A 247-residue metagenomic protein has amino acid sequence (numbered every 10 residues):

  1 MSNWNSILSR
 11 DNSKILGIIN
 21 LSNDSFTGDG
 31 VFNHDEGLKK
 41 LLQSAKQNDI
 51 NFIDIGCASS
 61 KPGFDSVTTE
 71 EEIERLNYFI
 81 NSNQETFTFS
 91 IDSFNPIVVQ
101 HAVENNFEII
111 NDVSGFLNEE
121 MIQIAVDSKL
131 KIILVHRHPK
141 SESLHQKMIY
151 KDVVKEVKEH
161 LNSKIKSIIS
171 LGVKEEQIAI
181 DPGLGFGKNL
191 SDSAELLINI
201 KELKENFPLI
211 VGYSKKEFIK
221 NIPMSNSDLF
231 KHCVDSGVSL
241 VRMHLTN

Functional and structural regions predicted by a protein language model:
S2-W4, G17, S25-L38, S60-Y78 (+3 more regions): Active-site-adjacent loop and "lid" segments of alpha/beta metabolic enzymes
I15, F89, I132, I178-I180 (+1 more regions): Hydrophobic/aromatic residues located in beta-strands of well-ordered beta-sheets within soluble catalytic
I19, A45, D49, I53 (+5 more regions): Conserved, mostly hydrophobic/aromatic
K46, I50, F87, N162-Q177: Phosphate/pyrophosphate-binding loops at sites that engage ATP/ADP/AMP, CoA/4′-phosphopantetheine, polyphosphate
K46-Q47, V103-E104, I122-I132, G172: Acidic (Asp/Glu)-rich catalytic clusters
Q84-T86, N105-N106, S170-V173, E205-N206: Short helix-capping segments at alpha-helix termini
F87-F94, Q100-V103, N111-S114: Glycine/small-residue-rich loop that forms an oxyanion/phosphate-binding "nest" at active or ligand-binding sites
P182-L184: The catalytic core of metal-dependent phosphodiesterases that act on cyclic dinucleotides
